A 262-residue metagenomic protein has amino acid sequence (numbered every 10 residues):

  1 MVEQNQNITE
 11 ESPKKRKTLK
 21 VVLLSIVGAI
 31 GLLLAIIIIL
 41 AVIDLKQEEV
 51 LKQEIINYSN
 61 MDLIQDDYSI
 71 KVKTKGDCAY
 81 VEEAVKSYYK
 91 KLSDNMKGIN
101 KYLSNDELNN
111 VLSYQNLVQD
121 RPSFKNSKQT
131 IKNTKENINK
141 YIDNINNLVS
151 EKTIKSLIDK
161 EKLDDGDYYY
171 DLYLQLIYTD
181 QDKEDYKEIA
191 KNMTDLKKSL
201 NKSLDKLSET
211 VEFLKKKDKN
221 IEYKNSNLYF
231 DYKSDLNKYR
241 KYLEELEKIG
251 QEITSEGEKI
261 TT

Functional and structural regions predicted by a protein language model:
M1-L19: N-terminal Lys/Arg-rich, disordered targeting/topogenic segments
S12, E54-D62, L163, Y169-Y170: Juxtamembrane, membrane-proximal amphipathic segments and lipid-exposed surfaces of hairpin/multipass modules
K15-T18, V22, Y186, M193: Membrane-interfacial loop-to-transmembrane-helix junctions in polytopic alpha-helical membrane proteins
K20-V27, A35-K135: Leu/Val/Ala/Ile-rich N-terminal alpha-helices, chiefly Sec-type signal peptides and the beginnings
Y80, S87, K91-D94, G98 (+11 more regions): Extracytoplasmic/secreted proteins, especially bacterial periplasmic and envelope-associated proteins
L108-N227: Extended amphipathic alpha-helical interaction segments
E209-T262: Extracytoplasmic/luminal low-complexity segments enriched in Pro/Gly and acidic/polar residues that act as flexible
